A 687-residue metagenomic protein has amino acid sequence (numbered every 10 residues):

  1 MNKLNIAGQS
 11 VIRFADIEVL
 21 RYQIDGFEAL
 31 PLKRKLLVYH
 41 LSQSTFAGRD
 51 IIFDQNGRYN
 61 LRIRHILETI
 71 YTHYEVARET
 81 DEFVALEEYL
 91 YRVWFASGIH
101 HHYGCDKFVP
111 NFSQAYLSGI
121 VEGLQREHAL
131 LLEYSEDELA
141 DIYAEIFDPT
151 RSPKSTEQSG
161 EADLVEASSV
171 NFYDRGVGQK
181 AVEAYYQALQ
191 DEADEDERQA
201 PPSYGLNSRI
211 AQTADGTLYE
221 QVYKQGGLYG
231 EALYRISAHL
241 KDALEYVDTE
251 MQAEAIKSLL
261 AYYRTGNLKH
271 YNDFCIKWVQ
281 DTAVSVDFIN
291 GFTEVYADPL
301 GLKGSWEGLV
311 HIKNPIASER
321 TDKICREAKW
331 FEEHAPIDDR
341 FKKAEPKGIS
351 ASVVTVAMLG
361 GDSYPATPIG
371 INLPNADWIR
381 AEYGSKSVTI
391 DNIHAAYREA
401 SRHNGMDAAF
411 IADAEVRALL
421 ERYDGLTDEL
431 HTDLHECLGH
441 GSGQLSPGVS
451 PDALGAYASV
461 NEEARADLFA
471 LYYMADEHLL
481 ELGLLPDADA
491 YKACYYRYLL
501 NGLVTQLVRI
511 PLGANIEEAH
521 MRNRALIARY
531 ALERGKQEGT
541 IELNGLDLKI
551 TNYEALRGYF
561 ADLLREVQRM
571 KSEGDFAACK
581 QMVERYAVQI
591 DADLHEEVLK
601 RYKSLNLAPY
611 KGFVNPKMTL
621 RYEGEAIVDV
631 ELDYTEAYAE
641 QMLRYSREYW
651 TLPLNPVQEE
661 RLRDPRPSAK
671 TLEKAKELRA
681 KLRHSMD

Functional and structural regions predicted by a protein language model:
N2-T72: N-terminal-proximal low-complexity accessory segments that begin disordered and transition into the first
Q23, I52, R58, T80 (+2 more regions): Long, well-structured alpha-helical subdomains associated with metal-dependent extracellular/ecto-lumenal hydrolases
P31, T249, S459-D476: An active-site-proximal "capping" alpha-helix that borders the catalytic cofactor pocket
Y91, I99-Q212, Y219-R417, D424: Contiguous, non-catalytic segments that form substrate-binding/exosite surfaces or channel walls
E250-K257, Y271, V449-D452, L479-R497 (+1 more regions): Short, glycine/acidic-rich hinge or "gate" loops at secondary-structure transitions that mediate conformational
G425-L438: Short alpha-helix carrying the canonical HExxH Zn2+-binding catalytic motif
G443-A464: Post-HEXXH active-site segment of zinc metalloproteases
L556-D687: Extended, compositionally biased alpha-helical segments that mediate assembly or anchoring
